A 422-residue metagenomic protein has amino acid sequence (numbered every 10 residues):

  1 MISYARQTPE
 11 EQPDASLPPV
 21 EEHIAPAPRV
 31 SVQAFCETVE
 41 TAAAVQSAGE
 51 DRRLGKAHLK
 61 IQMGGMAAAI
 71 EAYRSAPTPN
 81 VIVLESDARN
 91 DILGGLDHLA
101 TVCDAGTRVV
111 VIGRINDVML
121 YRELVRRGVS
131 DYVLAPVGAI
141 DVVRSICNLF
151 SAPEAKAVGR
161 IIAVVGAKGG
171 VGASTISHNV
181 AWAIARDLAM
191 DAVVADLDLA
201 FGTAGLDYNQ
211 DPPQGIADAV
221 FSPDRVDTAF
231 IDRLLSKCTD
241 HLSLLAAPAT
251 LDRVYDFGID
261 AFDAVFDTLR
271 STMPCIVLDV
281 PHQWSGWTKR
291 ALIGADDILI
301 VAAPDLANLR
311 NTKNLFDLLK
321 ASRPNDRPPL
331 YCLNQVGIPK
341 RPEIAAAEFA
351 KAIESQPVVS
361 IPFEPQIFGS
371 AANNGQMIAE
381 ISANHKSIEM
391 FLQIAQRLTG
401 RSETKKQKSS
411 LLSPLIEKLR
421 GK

Functional and structural regions predicted by a protein language model:
G65-E71, T78-A100: Conserved phosphotransfer microenvironments
V137-S145: C-terminal output helix
R160-L206: Walker A/P-loop phosphate-binding motif and the immediately C-terminal alpha-helix
D187-L244: Phosphate-binding loop that captures ATP/GTP phosphates
I216, N374-E389: C-terminal boundary of histidine-terminating zinc-finger modules
P223-W284, K289, L309: Cytosolic-facing regulatory segments adjacent to core modules
V336-G337, A350-I378, F391: Beta-strand-loop-alpha "switch" segments that mediate conformational coupling across diverse proteins
